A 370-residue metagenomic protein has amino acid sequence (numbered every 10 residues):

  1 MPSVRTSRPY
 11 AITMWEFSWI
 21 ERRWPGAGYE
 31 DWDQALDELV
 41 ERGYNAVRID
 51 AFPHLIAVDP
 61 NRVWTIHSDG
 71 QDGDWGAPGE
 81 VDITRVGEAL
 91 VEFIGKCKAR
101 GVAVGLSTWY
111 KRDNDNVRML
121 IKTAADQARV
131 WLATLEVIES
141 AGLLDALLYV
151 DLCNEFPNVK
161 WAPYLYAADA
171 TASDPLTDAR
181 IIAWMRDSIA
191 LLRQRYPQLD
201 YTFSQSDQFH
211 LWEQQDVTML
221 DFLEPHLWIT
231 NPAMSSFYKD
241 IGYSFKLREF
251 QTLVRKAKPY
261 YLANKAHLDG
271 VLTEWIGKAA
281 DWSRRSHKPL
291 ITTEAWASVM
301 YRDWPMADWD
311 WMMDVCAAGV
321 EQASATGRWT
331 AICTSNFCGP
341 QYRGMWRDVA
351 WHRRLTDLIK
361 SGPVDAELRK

Functional and structural regions predicted by a protein language model:
P2-W212, V349-W351, L358-K370: Active-site mouth of glycoside hydrolases
I12-W15, W19, A27-G28, E38-L39 (+3 more regions): Compositionally biased, intrinsically disordered low-complexity regions enriched in charged/polar residues
I49, L152, F203, P225 (+2 more regions): Conserved beta-strand positions
F52, E155, L227-W228, N336-F337: Flexible loop residues that form catalytic and substrate-binding hotspots at small-molecule/glycan-binding clefts
L55-I56, D113-N114, V299-M300, C333 (+1 more regions): Short secondary-structure capping/turn micro-motifs that flank functional sites
I66-D69, R302-K370: Aromatic-rich peripheral "rim/lid" segments of glycoside hydrolase catalytic domains that contact and position glycan
V104, L290, T330: Hydrophobic anchor at the start of a short beta-strand that flanks the dinucleotide cofactor-binding loop
L132, G142, P157-T326: Extracellular glycoside hydrolase catalytic/binding regions
